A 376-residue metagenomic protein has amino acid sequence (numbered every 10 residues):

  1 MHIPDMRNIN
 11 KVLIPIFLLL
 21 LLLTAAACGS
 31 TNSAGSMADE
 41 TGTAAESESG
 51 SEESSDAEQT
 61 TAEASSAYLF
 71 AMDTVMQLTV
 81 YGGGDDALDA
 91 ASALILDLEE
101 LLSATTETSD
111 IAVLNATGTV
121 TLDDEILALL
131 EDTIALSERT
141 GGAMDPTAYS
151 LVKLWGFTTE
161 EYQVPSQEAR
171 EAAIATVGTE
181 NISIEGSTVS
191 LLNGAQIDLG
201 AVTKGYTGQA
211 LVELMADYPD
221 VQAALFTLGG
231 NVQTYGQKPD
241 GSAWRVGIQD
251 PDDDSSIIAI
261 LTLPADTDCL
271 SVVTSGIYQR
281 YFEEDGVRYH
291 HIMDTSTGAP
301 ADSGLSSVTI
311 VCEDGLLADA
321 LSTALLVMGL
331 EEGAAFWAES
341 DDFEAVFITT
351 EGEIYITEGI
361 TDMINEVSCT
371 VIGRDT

Functional and structural regions predicted by a protein language model:
H2-T376: Mature catalytic core of soluble alpha/beta enzymes
